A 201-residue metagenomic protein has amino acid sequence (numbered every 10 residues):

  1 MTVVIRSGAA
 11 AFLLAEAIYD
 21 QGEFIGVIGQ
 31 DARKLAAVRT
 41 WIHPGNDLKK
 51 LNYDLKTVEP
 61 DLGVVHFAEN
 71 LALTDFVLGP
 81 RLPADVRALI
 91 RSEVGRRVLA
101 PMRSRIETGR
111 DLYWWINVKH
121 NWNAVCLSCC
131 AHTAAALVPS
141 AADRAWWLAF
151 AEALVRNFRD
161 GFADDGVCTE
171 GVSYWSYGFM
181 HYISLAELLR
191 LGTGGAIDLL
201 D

Functional and structural regions predicted by a protein language model:
V4-I18, Q30-K34, V65-F76: Non-membrane alpha-helical segments in proteins
A15, I28-L35, I42, T74 (+3 more regions): Alpha-helical solenoid scaffolds that mediate protein-protein interactions, centered on TPR/SEL1-like repeats but also
V38-L48, P60-L62: Short, flexible active-site-proximal loops enriched in glycine and acidic residues
Y53-S173, S184: Active-site lining segments of carbohydrate-active enzymes
Y174, S184-D201: Extended polysaccharide-engagement surfaces of secreted carbohydrate-active enzymes
